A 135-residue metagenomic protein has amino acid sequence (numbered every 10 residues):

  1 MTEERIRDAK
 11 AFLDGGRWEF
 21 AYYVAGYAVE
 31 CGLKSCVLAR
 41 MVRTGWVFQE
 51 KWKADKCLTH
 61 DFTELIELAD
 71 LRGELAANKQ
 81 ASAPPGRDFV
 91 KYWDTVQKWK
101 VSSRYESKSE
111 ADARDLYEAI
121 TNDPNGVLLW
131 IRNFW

Functional and structural regions predicted by a protein language model:
M1-W135: Terminal alpha-helical segments
